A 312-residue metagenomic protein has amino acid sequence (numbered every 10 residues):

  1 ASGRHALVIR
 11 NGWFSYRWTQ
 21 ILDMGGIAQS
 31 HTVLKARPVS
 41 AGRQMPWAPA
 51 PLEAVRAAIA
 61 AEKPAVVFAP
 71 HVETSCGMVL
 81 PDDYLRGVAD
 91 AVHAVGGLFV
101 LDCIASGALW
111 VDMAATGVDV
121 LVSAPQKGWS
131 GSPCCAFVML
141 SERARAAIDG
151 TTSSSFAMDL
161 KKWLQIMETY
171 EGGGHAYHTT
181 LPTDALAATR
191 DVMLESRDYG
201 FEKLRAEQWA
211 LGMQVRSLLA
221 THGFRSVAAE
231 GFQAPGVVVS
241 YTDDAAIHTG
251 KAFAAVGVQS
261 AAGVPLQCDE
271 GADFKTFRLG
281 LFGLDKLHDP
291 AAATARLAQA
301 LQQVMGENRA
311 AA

Functional and structural regions predicted by a protein language model:
S2-A65: PLP-dependent aminotransferase-like
V8, T32-V33, F68-A69, F99-C103 (+2 more regions): General beta-strand structural signal in soluble alpha/beta enzymes
A41-G107, V120: Active-site phosphate-binding strand-loop segment of PLP-dependent enzymes
A114-Q126, A136: Conserved active-site segment immediately N-terminal to the catalytic lysine that forms the internal aldimine
Q126-T221, D285: Active-site C-terminal subdomain of aminotransferase-like
A220-A292: Conserved C-terminal alpha-helix-loop-beta "cap" of PLP-dependent enzymes that closes/shapes the active-site mouth
G283, L301-A312: Non-catalytic terminal extensions of PLP-dependent enzymes
